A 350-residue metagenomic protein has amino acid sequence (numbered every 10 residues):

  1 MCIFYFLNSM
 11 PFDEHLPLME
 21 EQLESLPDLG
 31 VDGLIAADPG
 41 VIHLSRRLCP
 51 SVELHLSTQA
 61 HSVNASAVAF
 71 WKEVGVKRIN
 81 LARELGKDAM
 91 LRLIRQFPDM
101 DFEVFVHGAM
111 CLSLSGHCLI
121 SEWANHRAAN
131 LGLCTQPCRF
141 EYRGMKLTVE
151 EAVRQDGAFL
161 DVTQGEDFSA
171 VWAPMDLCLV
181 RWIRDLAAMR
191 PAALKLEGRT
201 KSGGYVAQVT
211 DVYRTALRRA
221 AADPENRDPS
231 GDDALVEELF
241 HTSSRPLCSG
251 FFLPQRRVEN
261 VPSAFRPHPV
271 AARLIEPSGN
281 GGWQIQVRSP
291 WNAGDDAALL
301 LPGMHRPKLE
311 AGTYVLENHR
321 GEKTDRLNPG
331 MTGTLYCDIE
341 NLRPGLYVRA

Functional and structural regions predicted by a protein language model:
M1-S62, N80-L81, D88-A193, T200-I275 (+1 more regions): Active-site pocket-lining/capping segments in soluble small-molecule metabolic enzymes
A65-S66: Conserved nucleotide-cofactor-binding alpha/beta core module
G75-V76: As written
N280-G281: Charged, amphipathic alpha-helical segments
